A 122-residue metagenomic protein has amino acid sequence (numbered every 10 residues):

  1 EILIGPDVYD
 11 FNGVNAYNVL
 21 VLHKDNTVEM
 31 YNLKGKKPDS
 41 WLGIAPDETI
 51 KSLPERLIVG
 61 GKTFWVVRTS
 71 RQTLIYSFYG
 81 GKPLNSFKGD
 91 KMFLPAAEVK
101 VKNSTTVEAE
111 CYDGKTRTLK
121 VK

Functional and structural regions predicted by a protein language model:
E1, K37-A45, K82-F87: A short beta-strand motif characteristic of beta-propeller blades
E1-Y9, D47-R56, D90-K102: Repeated scaffold domains used in trafficking and secretory/extracellular systems, primarily beta-propellers
D10-N18, L57-F64, K100-T106: Acidic, glycine-anchored loop motifs typical of Ca2+
L20-L22, W65-R68, E108-E110: Conserved beta-strand element within WD40/beta-propeller blades
K24-D25, S70-Q72, D113: Surface-exposed loop/turn positions within WD40 beta-propeller blades
E29, L74, R117-T118: WD40 beta-propeller blade core
L33-K36, F78-G81, K122: Short loop/turn segments that connect beta-strands within beta-propeller blades
L94-K122: Blade-level signature of beta-propeller repeat domains, shared across WD40, Kelch, NHL, RCC1 and BNR/Asp-box propellers
